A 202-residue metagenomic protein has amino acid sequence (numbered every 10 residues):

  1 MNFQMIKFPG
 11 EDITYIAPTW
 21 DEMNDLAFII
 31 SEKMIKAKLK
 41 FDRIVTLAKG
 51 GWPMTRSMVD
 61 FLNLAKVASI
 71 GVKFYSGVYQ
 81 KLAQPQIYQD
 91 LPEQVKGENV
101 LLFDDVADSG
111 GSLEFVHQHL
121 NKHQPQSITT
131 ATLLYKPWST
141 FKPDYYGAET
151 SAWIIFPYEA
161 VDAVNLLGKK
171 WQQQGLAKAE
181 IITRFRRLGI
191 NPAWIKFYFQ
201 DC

Functional and structural regions predicted by a protein language model:
M1-C202: PRPP-associated nucleotide enzymes
